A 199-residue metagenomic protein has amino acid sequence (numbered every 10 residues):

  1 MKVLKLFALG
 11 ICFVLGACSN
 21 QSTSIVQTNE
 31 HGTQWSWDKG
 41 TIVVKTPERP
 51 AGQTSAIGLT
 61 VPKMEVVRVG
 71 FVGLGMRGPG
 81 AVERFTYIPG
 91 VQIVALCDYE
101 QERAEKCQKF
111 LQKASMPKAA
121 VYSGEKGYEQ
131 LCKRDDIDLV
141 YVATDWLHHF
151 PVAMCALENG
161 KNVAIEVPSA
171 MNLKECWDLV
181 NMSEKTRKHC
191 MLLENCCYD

Functional and structural regions predicted by a protein language model:
K2-L9: Sec-dependent signal peptide recognition, specifically the positively charged N-region followed immediately by
L15-A17: C-terminal motif of bacterial Sec signal peptides marking the signal peptidase cleavage site
S19-N159, W177, N181-H189: N-terminal glycine-/serine-/threonine-rich beta1-alpha1-beta2 phosphate-ribose binding loop of Rossmann-like
G160-N162, E166-P168: Short helix/strand-capping hinge loops at secondary-structure junctions that flank key functional elements
V167-S169, E194-C196: Short strand-turn motif at the edge of the Rossmann-like AdoMet-binding core
M171-K174: Conserved PLP phosphate-binding loop immediately N-terminal to the Schiff-base lysine helix in PLP-dependent enzymes
